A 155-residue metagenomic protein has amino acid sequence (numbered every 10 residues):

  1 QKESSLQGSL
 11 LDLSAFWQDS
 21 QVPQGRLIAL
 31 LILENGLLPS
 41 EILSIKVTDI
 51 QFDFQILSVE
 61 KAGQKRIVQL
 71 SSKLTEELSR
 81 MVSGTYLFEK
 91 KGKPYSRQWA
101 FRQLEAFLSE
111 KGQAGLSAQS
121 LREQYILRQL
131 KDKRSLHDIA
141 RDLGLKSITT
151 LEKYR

Functional and structural regions predicted by a protein language model:
K2, L6-P39: Basic, Lys/Arg- and aromatic-enriched nucleic-acid-binding interface segment
A15-S20, T48-Q51, L145: Solenoid-like repeat scaffolds
I28-A29, S40-I45, I139: Alpha-helix N-cap/helix-start motif at helix boundaries, enriched for small hydrophobics
N35, S44-E76: Conserved tyrosine-mediated DNA breakage-rejoining catalytic core shared by Y-recombinases
D49, P94-Q98, L145-K153: Short, basic interhelical loop/turn and adjoining N-cap of the next helix at nucleic-acid- or acidic-partner-contacting
Q55-V59, R128, H137-R155: Short functional hotspots where side chains directly engage DNA or cofactors
S71-A114: Active-site/catalytic core of tyrosine-dependent DNA strand-transfer enzymes
R102-R141, L145: Short, basic (Lys/Arg/His-rich) helix/loop patches that form interaction surfaces in the mid-to-C-terminal regions
